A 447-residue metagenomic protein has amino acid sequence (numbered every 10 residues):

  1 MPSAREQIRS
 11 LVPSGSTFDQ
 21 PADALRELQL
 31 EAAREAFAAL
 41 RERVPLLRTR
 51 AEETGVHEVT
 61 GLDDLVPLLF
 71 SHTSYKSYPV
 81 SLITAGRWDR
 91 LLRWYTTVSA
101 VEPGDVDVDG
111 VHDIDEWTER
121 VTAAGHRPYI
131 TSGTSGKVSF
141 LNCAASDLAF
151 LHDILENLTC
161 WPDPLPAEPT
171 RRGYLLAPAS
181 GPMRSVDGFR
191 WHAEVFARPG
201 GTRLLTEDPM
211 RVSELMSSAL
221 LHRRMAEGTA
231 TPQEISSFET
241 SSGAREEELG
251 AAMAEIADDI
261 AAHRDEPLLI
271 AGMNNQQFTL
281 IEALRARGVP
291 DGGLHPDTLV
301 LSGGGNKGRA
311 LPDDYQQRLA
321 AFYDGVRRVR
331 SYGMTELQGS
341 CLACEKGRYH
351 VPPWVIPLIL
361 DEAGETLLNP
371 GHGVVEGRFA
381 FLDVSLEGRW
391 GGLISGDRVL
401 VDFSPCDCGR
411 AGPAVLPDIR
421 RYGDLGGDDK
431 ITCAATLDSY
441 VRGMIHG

Functional and structural regions predicted by a protein language model:
M1-I130, K137-D187, R198-S242, G250-A271 (+3 more regions): Nucleotide 5′-phosphate-binding alpha/beta core
P128-V138, N274, G304, M334-L337 (+1 more regions): Ser/Thr-glycine-rich phosphate-binding loops at phosphate-binding pockets of nucleotides, nucleotide cofactors
P182-S185, F278-L280, Q338-G339: Short catalytic/ligand-binding loop motif for oxyanion handling, primarily in non-cytosolic enzymes, centered on
R190-W191, Q317: Active-site phosphate/pyrophosphate- and oxyanion-stabilizing loops and adjacent acidic/basic residues in soluble
A193-E207, V289-G292, A321-V329: Structural alpha-beta junctions
Q277-G293: Adenylate-forming
E282, G293-C406: Conserved AMP-binding/adenylate-forming
A380-G447: Conserved ATP-binding/catalytic segment of the ANL
